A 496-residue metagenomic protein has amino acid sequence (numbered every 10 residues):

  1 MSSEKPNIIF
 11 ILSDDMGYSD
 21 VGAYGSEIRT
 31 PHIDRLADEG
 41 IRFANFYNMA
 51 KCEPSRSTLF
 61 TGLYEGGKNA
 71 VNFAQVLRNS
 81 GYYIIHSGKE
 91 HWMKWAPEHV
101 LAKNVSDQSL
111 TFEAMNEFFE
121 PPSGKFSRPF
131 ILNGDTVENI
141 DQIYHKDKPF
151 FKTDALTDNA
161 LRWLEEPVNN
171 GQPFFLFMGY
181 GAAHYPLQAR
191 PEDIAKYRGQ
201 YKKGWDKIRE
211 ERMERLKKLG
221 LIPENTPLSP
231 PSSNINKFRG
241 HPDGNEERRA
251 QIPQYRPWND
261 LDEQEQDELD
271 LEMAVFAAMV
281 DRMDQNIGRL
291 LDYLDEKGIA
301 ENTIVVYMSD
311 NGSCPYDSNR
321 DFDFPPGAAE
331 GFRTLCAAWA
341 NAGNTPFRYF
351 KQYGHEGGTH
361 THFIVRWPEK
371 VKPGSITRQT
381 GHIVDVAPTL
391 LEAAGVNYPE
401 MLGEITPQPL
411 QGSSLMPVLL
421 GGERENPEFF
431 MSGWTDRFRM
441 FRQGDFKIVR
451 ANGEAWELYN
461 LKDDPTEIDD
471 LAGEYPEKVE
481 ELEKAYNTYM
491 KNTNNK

Functional and structural regions predicted by a protein language model:
M1-W456, P465-K496: Formylglycine-dependent sulfatase
